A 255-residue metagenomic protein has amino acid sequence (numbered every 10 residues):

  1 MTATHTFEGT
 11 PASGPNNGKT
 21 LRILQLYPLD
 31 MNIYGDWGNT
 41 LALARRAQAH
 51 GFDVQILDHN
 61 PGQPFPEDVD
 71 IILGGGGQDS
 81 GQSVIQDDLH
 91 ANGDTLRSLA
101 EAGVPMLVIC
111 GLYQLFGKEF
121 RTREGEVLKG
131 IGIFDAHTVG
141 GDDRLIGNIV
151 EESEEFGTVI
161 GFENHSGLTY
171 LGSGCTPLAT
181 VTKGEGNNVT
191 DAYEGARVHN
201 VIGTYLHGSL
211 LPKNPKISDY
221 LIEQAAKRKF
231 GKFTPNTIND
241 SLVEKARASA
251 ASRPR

Functional and structural regions predicted by a protein language model:
M1-E101, P212-R255: N-terminal beta1-alpha1 cap of cysteine-dependent amidohydrolase-like domains
K19-L21, E154-V159, R197-I202: Beta-strand-turn-beta hairpins that frame and shape the catalytic cleft of phosphate-ester-processing enzymes
Q25, I56, I133, G161-E163 (+1 more regions): Conserved beta-strand scaffold positions in the cores of enzyme catalytic domains, especially in NTP/NDP-utilizing
Y27-L29, S166-L168, G208-L210: Glycine-rich beta-alpha junction loops
I71-G75, L107, G203-Y205: Structural motif
D79-E155: Cysteine-nucleophile active-site neighborhood
R123-E194: Pocket-forming structural segment of enzyme catalytic cores
N188-A226: A glycine-centered loop/beta-turn motif at secondary-structure junctions
